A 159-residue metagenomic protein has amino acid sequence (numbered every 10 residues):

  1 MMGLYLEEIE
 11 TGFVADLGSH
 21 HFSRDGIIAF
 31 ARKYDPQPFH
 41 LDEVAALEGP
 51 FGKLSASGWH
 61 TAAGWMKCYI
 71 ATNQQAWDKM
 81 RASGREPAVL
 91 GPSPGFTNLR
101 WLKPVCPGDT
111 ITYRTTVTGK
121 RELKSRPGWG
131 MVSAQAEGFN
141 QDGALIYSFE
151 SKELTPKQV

Functional and structural regions predicted by a protein language model:
M1-D16, W101-V159: HotDog/MaoC-like acyl-thioester-processing domains
M1-P94, Q158-V159: Hot-dog-fold acyl-thioester-processing enzymes
P94-R100: A beta-strand/beta-hairpin structural motif
